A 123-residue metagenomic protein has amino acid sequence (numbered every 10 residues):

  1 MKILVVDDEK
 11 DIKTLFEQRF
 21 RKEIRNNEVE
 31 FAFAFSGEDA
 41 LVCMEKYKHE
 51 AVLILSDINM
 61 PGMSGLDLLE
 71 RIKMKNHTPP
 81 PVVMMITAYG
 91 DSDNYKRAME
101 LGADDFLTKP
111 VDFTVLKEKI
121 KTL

Functional and structural regions predicted by a protein language model:
D8, K109: A Lys-centered signature of the CheY-like receiver
K10-A32: Two-component/phosphorelay signaling modules centered on CheY-like receiver
F33-V42, G65: Helix N-cap/capping motif at the beta->alpha junctions
V42, L66-P79: Short amphipathic alpha-helix used as the core "switch/output" element in two-component signaling
M60: Receiver (REC) domain active-site loop signature in two-component systems and cognate sites in sensor histidine kinases
D67, P79, G90-D105, V115: Alpha4 helix (beta4-alpha4-beta5 surface) of REC/receiver domains from two-component response regulators
M84-I86: Hydrophobic/aromatic residues positioned on beta-strands within the core alpha/beta folds
V111-I120: C-terminal output helix
